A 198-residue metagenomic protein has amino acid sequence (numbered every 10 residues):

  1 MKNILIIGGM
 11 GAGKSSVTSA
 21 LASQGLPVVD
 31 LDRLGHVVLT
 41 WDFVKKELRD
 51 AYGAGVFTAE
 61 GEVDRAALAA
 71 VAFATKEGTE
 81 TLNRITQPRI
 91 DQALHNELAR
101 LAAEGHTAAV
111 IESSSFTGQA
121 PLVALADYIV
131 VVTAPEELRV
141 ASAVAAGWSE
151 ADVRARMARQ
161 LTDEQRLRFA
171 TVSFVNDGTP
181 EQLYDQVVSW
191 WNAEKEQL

Functional and structural regions predicted by a protein language model:
I6: Hydrophobic anchor at the beta1->P-loop junction of P-loop NTPases
G9, L21: P-loop (Walker A) phosphate-binding loop of NTP-binding proteins
A12: ATP-binding Walker
S15: Walker A/P-loop
R33-T107: ATP-dependent small-molecule kinase phosphotransfer cores that center on conserved nucleotide phosphate-binding segments
L94, G118-A124, A145-E194: Small-molecule kinase domains that catalyze NTP-dependent phosphoryl transfer to phosphate-bearing small molecules
H95-A103, A109-A145: ATP-dependent NMP and nucleoside kinases share a basic, alpha-helical "lid"
